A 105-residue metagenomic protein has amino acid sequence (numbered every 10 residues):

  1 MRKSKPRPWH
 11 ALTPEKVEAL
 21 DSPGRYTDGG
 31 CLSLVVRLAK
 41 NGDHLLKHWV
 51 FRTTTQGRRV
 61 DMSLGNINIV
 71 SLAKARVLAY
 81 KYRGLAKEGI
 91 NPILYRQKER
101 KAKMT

Functional and structural regions predicted by a protein language model:
M1-T105: Basic/aromatic DNA-contact patch characteristic of tyrosine site-specific recombinases
